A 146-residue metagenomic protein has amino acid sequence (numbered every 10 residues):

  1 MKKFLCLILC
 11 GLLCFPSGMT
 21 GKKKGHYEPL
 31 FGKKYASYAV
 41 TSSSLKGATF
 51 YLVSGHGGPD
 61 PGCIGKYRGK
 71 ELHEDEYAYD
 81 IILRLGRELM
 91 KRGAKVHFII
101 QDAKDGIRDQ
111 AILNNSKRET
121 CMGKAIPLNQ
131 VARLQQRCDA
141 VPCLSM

Functional and structural regions predicted by a protein language model:
K2-L7, G11-M146: Catalytic-site microenvironment of enzymes that process N-acetyl-hexosamine-containing cell-wall polysaccharides
